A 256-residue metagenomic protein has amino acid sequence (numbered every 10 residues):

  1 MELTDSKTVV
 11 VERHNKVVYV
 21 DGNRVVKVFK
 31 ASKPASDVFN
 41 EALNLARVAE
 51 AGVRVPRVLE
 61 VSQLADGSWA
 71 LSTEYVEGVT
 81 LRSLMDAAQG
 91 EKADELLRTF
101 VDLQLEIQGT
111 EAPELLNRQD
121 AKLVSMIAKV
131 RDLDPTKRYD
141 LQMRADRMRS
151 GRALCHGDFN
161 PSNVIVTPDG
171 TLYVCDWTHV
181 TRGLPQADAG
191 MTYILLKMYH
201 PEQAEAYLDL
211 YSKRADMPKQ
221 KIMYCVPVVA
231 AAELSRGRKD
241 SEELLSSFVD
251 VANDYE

Functional and structural regions predicted by a protein language model:
V9-F39, A46: ATP-binding glycine-rich loop module of kinase domains
V17-V20, M143-A187: Active-site acidic catalytic loop and adjacent metal/ATP-binding pocket of ATP-dependent phosphoryl transfer enzymes
N44-R54, I107: Structural motif at the C-terminus of the N-lobe alphaC helix and the adjacent alphaC-beta4 loop of the Hanks-type
R57-W69: Short beta-strand micro-motifs within the conserved protein kinase catalytic domain, predominantly in the N-lobe
D66-T80: Conserved short submotifs of the Hanks-type protein kinase catalytic core that shape the nucleotide-binding pocket
R82-Q119, R138, L154: Conserved kinase catalytic-core helix
G109-G157, T167-P168, N253: An alpha-helical support segment within catalytic cores of ATP-dependent transferases
M191-E256: Helix-rich C-terminal or lid/interface subdomains of diverse kinases
